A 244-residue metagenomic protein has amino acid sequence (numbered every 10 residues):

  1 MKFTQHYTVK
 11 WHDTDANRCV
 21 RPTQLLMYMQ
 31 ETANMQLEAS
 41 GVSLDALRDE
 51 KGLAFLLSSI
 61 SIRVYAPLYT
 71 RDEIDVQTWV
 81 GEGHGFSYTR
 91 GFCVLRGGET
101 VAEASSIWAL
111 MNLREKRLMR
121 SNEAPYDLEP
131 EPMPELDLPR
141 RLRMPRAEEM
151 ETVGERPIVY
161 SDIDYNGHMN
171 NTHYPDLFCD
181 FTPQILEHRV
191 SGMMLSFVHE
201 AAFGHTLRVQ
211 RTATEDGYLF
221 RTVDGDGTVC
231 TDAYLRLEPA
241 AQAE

Functional and structural regions predicted by a protein language model:
M1-L57, S105, N112-S191: Hot-dog-fold acyl-thioester-processing enzymes
F3-Q5, R63-P145, F197, A201-F203 (+1 more regions): HotDog/MaoC-like acyl-thioester-processing domains
L53-P67, R189-E200: Small beta-barrel nucleic-acid-binding modules, principally OB-folds
